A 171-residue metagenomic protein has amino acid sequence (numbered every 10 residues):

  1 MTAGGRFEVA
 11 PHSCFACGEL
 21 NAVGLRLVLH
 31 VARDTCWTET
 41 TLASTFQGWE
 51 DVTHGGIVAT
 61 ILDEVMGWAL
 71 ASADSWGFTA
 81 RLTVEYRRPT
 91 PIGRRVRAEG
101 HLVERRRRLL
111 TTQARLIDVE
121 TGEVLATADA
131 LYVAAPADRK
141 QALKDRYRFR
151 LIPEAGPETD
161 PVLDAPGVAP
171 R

Functional and structural regions predicted by a protein language model:
M1-C17: Polybasic, low-complexity association/targeting segments
M1-G5, T90-I92, V103-R171: HotDog/MaoC-like acyl-thioester-processing domains
H12-T53, P166-R171: Catalytic strand-loop segment that frames the active site of acyl-thioester-processing enzymes
L25, F78-A80, V96, L110 (+1 more regions): Hydrophobic core residues within well-ordered beta-strands of beta-rich domains
H30, V52-G77: Active-site helix/loop of acyl-thioester processing domains in fatty-acid/polyketide metabolism, spanning hotdog-fold
W37, S75-G77, R108-L110: A conserved beta-turn-beta hairpin within the catalytic core of GNAT-like acetyltransferases that forms part
E39-T41, T83-E85, E99-H101, R115 (+1 more regions): Residue-level recognition of well-ordered beta-strand positions that form the cores of beta-sheet-rich folds across
V65-R97, L102-V103: Hydrophobic beta-strand-centered segment that forms part of the acyl-chain substrate-binding groove
